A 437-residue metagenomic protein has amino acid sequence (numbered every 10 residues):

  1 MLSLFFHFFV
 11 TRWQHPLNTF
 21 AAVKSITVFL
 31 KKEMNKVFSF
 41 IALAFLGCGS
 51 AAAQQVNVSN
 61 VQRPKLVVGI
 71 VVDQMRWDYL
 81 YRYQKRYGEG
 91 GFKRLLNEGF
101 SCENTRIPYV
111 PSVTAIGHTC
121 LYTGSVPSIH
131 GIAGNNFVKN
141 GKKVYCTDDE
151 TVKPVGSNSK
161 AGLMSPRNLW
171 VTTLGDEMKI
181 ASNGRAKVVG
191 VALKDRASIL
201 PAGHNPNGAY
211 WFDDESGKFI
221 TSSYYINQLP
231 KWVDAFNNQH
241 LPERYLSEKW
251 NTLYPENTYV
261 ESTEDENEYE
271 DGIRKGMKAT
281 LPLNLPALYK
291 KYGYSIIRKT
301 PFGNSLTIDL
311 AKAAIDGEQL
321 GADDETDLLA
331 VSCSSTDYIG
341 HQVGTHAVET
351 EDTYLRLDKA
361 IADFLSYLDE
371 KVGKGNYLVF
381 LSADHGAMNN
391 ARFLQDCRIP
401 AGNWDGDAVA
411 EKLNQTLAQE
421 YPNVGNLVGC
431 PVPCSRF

Functional and structural regions predicted by a protein language model:
M1-S59: Bacterial Sec-dependent N-terminal signal peptides
Q54-F100: Active-site-proximal N-terminal segment of extracellular/periplasmic enzymes that hydrolyze or transfer
R63-V68, E98-C102, I129, G184-V188 (+2 more regions): Loop/turn elements at helix/coil->beta-strand transitions in domains of secreted/extracellular proteins
P64-R76, L95, L121, M178 (+4 more regions): Beta-strand elements within well-structured catalytic alpha/beta cores of enzymes that handle phosphate/sulfate esters
R76-R82, I107, K160-S165, S295-P301 (+2 more regions): Second-shell loop/turn segments in exported
L80-I129, K187-V191: Short, structured active-site-proximal loop/turn typified by the sulfatase FGly-forming signature C/S-X-P-X-R
Y87, N104, V113, N135-A161 (+8 more regions): Secreted, luminal/periplasmic, and some membrane-associated catalytic domains that remodel anionic oxygen-ester
V126, G134-E325, S334-H341: His/Asp/Glu-rich, glycine-adjacent segments that coordinate divalent cations and/or stabilize oxyanion chemistry on
